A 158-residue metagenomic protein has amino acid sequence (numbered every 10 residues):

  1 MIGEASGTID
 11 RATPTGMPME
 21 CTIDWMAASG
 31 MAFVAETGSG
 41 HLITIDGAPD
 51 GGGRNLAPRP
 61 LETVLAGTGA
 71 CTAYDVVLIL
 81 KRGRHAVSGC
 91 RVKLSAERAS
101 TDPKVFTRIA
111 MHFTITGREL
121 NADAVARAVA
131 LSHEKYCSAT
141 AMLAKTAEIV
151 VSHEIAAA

Functional and structural regions predicted by a protein language model:
M1-A66, V77-A158: Extended beta-strand/beta-hairpin segments
